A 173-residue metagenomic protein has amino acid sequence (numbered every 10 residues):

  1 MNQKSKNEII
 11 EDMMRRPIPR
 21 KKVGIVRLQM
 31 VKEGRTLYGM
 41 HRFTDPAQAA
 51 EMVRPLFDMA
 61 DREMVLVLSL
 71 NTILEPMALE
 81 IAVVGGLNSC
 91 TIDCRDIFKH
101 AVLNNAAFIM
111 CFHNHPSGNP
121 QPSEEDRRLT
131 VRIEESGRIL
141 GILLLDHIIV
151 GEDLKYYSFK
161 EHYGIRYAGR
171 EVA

Functional and structural regions predicted by a protein language model:
N2-V31, G39, Q48-E51, N71-I73 (+1 more regions): Active-site-proximal loop/helix of nucleotide/amide-processing enzymes and allied scaffolds
T44: Extended substrate/RNA-proximal surfaces in nucleic-acid metabolism proteins
V53-L56: Short, P/G- and charge-enriched loop/turn segments at secondary-structure junctions
D58-D61: Short loop/turn motifs at secondary-structure junctions and domain boundaries
M64-L66, L145: Short loop/turn microsegments at loop-to-beta-strand junctions
M77: Glycine-rich phosphate/pyrophosphate-binding loop shared by adenosine-nucleotide-utilizing enzymes
